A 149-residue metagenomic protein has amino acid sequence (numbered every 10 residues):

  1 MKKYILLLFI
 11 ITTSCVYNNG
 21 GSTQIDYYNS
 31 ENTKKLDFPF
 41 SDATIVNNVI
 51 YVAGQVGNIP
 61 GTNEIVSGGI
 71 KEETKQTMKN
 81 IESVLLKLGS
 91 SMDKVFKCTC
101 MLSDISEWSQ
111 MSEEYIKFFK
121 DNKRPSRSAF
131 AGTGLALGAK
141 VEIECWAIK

Functional and structural regions predicted by a protein language model:
Y4-I5, C15-K79, S83-L88, L102-K149: N-terminal presequence-like segments and the immediate start of the first folded domain
S91-V95: Short acidic capping loops at alpha-helix termini that bridge into adjacent secondary structure
